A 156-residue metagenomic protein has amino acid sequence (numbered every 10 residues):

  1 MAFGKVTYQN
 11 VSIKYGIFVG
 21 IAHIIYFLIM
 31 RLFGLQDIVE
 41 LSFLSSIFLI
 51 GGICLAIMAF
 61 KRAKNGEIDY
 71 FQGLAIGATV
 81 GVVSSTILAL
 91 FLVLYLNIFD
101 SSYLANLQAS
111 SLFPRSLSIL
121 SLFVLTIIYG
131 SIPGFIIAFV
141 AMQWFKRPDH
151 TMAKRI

Functional and structural regions predicted by a protein language model:
M1-A63: Transmembrane alpha-helical insertion/packing segments
S12-I17, L44, L74, A78 (+2 more regions): Hydrophobic alpha-helical transmembrane segments
G20-F27, S85, A89, G130-M142: Transmembrane alpha-helical segments of multi-pass membrane transport proteins and ion-pumping complexes
K61-V80: Alpha-helical transmembrane segments with an aromatic anchor "belt"
G77-L94: Hydrophobic alpha-helical membrane-insertion segments
F91-S111: Functional transmembrane-helix hotspots
S116-I137: Hydrophobic alpha-helical transmembrane segments
Q143-I156: Cytoplasmic juxtamembrane regions at transmembrane-helix boundaries
